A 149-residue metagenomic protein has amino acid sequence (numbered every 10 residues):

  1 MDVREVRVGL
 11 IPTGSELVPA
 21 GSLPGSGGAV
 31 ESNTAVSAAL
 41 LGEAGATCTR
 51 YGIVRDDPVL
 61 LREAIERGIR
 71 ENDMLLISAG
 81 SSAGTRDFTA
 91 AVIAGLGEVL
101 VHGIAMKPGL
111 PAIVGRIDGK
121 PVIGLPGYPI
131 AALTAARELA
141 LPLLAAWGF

Functional and structural regions predicted by a protein language model:
M1-I77: Phosphate-binding glycine-rich loops and their immediate beta-loop-alpha structural context
S15-E16, G80-T85, G127-I130: Short glycine-rich anion-binding loops that position phosphate/pyrophosphate groups of nucleotides and phosphorylated
A20, R86-F88, T134-A135: Short glycine-/acidic-enriched loop or helix-start segments at secondary-structure transitions that form or flank
P24-A29, E66-R67, A91-A94, E138-P142: Short, solvent-exposed amphipathic alpha-helical segments in soluble enzyme and RNA/protein-processing domains
G45, I65, I69-N72, I93 (+2 more regions): Structural signal for hydrophobic packing residues in well-ordered secondary-structure cores of soluble enzyme domains
D73-A83, G97: Catalytic-core segments of thiol-dependent peptidases
G84-L96: Short Gly/Thr/Asp-enriched flexible loops that form oxyanion-binding sites at enzyme active sites
A94-F149: Flexible glycine/proline-rich
